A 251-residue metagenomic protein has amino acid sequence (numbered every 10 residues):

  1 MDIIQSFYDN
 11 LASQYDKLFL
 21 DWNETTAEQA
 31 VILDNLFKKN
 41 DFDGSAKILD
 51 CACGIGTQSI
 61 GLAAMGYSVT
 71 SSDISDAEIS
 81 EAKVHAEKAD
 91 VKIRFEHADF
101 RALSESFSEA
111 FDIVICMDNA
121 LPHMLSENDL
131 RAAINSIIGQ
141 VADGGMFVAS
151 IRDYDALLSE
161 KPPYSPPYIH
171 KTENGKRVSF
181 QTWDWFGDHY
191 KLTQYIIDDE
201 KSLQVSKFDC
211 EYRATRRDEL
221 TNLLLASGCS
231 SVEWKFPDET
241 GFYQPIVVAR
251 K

Functional and structural regions predicted by a protein language model:
M1-G44: Conserved class I S-adenosyl-L-methionine
G44-A52: Conserved class I S-adenosyl-L-methionine
T57-L103: Class I SAM-dependent methyltransferase SAM/SAH-binding core
E105-I113: A short acidic, Gly/Pro-enriched loop at the edge of an enzyme's catalytic core that lines a small-molecule cofactor
D112-N128: A short SAM/SAH-binding and catalytic strip from SAM-dependent methyltransferases
R131-D143: A short glycine-rich, Lys/Arg-flanked "PGG" loop and its adjoining helix->strand segment in the class I
V148-T221: SAM-dependent methyltransferase
R213-K251: C-terminal lobe and adjacent flexible extensions of AdoMet/dcAdoMet transferase-like proteins
